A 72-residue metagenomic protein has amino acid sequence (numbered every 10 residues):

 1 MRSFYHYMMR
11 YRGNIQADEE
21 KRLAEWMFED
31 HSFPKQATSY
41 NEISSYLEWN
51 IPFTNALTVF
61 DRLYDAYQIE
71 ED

Functional and structural regions predicted by a protein language model:
M1-E25: N-terminal acidic leader/helix
Y11-R12, M27-H31, L47-N50, L63 (+1 more regions): Generic structural signal for hydrophobic core residues of well-folded globular domains
G13-A17, F33, F53: Alpha-helix boundary/capping and short turn/kink residues
E19-A37: A short, compositionally biased N-terminal segment around positions ~18-40 that is enriched in charged/polar residues
Q36-D65: Short, charged early-sequence alpha-helical segments and their helix-coil boundaries
I69-D72: Short acidic DE-rich linear segments
